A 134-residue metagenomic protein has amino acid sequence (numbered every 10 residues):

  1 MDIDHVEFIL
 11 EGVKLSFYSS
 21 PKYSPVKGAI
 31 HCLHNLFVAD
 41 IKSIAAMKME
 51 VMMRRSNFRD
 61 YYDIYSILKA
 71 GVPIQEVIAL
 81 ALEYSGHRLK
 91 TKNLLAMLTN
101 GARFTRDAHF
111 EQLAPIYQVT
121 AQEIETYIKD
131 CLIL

Functional and structural regions predicted by a protein language model:
M1-L134: Compositionally biased terminal segments of proteins
